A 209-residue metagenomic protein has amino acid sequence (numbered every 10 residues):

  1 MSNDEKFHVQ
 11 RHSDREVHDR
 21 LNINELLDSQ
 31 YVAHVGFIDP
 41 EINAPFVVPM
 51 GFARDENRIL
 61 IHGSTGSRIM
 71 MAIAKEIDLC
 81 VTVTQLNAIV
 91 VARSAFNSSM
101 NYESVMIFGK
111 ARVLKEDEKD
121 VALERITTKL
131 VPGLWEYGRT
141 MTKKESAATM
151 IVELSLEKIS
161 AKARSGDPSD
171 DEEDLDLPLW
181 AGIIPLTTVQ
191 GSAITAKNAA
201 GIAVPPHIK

Functional and structural regions predicted by a protein language model:
M1-K6, D120-K209: C-terminal edge-of-domain segments
M1-N3, R11-R20, N24-L26, I59 (+4 more regions): Anion-coordinating catalytic cores for phosphoryl-, nucleotidyl-, and glycosidic chemistry
N3-L60: An N-terminal domain-cap segment
Y31, V48, D55-N57, K75-L79 (+3 more regions): A generic structural signal for short beta-strands and their flanking turns/coil linkers
F37-I38, R93-A95, A111-K115, W135-K143: Short helix-to-loop capping/linker segments positioned immediately adjacent to catalytic or ligand/cofactor-binding
R58-L60, C80, E153, S160: General beta-strand recognition
T65-R125: Short, structured beta-strand-loop surface elements
